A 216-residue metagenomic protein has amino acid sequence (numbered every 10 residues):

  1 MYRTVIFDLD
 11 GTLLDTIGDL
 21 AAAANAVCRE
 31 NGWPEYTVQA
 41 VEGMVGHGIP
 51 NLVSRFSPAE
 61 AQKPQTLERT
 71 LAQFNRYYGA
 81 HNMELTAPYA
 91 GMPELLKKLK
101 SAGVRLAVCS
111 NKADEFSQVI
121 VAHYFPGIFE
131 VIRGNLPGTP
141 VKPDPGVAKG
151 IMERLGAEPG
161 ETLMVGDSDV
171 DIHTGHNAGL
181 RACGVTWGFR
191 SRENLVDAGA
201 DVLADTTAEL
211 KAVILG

Functional and structural regions predicted by a protein language model:
M1-R3, Q39, K100, D114 (+1 more regions): Asp-based, Mg2+/Mn2+-dependent phosphohydrolase catalytic module
Y2-E94, S101-A102, E115: N-terminal helical cap/lid subdomain that shapes the substrate entry/recognition surface in HAD-like hydrolases
P93-L96, R192: Short amphipathic alpha-helical segments and helix-helix/interface helices
